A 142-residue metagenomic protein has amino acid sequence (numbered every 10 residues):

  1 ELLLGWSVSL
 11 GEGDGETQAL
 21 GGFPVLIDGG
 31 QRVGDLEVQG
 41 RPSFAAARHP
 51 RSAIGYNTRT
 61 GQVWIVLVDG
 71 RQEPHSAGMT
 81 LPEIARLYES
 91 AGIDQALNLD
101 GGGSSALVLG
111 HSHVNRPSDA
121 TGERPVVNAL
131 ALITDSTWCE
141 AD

Functional and structural regions predicted by a protein language model:
E1-D142: Gly/Ser/Thr/Pro-rich low-complexity, intrinsically disordered segments
